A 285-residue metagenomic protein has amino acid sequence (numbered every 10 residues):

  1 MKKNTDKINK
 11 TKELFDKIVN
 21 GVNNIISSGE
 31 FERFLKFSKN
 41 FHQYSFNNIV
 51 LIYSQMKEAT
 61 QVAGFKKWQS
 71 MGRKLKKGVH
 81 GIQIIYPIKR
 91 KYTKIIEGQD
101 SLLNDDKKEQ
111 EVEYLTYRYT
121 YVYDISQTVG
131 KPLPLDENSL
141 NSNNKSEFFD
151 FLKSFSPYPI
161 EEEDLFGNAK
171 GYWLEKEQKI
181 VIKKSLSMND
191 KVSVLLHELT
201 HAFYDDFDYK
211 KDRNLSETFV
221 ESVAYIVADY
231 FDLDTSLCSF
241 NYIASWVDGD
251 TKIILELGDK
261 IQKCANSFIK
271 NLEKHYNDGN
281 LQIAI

Functional and structural regions predicted by a protein language model:
M1-I285: N-terminal accessory/interface modules of nucleic-acid-binding and processing proteins
